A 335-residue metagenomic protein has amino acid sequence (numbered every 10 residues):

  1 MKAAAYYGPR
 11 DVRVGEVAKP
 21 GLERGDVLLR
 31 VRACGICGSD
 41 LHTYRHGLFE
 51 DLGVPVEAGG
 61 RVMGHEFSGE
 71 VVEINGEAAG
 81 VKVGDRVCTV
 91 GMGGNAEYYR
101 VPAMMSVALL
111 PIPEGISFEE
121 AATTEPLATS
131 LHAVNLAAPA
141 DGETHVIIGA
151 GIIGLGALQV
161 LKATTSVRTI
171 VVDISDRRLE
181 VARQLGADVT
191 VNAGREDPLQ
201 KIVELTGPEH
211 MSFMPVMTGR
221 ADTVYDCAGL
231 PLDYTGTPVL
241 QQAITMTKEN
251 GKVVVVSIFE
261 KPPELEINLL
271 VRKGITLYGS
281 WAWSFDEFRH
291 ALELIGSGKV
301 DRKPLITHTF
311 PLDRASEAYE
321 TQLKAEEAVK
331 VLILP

Functional and structural regions predicted by a protein language model:
A18-G35, F49-G93, P113: Glycine-rich beta-strand-centered segment in the early N-terminal region that forms part of a ligand/cofactor-binding
T89-I148: NAD(P)H dinucleotide-binding glycine-rich loop of Rossmann-like/cofactor-binding domains, especially the beta1-alpha1
A140, D188-T276: Glycine-rich cofactor phosphate-binding loops and adjacent beta1-alpha1 units of small-molecule cofactor enzyme domains
G154-L155: N-terminal Rossmann-fold NAD(P) dinucleotide-binding loop
A163-R168, A187: Conserved S-adenosyl-L-methionine
D173: Conserved acidic E/D residue at the C-terminus of a beta-strand in Rossmann-like folds
S212, Q241, F285-P335: C-terminal hydrophobic helical "lid"/dimerization subdomain of Rossmann-like NAD(P)H-dependent oxidoreductases
E249-V255, L265-P304: Rossmann-fold dehydrogenase core element
